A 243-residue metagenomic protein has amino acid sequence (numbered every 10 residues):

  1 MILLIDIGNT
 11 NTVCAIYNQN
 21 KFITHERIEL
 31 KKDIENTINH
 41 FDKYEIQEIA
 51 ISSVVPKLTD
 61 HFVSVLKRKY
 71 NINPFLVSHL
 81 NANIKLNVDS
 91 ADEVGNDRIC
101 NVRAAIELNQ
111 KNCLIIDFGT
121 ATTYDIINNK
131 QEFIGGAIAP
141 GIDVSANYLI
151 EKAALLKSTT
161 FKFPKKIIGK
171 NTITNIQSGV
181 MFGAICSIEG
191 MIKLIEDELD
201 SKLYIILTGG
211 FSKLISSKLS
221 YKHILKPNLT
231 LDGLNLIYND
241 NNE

Functional and structural regions predicted by a protein language model:
M1-A82: N-terminal glycine/serine-rich phosphate-binding loop of ATP-dependent small-molecule kinases, especially carbohydrate
M1-K21, A105, K111-F133, L149 (+1 more regions): Gly/Thr-rich phosphate-binding beta-strand-loop-beta motif of the actin/hexokinase/Hsp70
N11, S52-T59, S201-K218: Glycine-rich phosphate-binding loops at beta-strand->alpha-helix junctions
E26, P164-S201, K222: Adenine-nucleotide phosphate-binding core of ATP-dependent small-molecule kinases
N71-N83, S220-N235: Conserved phosphate-binding/catalytic loops in two-lobed NTP-binding clefts
I84-C113, L231-E243: Conserved phosphate-binding catalytic cores of ATP/NTP-utilizing and phosphoryl-transfer enzymes
I106-Q110, I134-Q177, I237, N241: Glycine-rich phosphate-binding loop plus the immediately following alpha-helix
A154, M181, C186, H223-E243: Glycine-rich phosphate-binding/hydrolytic loop that grips phosphoryl groups
